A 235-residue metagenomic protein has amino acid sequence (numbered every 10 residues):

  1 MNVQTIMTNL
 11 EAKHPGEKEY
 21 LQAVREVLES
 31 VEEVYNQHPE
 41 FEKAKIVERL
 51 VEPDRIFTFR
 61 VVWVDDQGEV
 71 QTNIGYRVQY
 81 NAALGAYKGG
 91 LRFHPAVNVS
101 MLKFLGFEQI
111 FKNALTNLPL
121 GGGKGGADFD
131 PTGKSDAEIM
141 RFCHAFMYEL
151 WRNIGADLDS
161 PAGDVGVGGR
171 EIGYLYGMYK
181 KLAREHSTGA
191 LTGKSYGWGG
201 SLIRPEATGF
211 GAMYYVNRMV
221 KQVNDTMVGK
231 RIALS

Functional and structural regions predicted by a protein language model:
M1-E206, M213-Y215, M219-V220: N-terminal ligand-binding/catalytic initiation module
D225-K230: Short helix-loop-beta connector
I232-L234: Hydrophobic Val/Ile/Leu positions in short beta-strands of Rossmann-like dinucleotide-binding domains
